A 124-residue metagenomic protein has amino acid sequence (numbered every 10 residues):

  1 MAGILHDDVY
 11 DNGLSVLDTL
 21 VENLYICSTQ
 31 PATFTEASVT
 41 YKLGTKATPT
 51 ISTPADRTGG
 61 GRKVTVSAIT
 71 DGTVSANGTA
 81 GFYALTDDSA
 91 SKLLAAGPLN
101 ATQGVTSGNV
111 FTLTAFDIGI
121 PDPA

Functional and structural regions predicted by a protein language model:
M1-Y83, D87-A124: Small cysteine-rich, disulfide-bonded extracellular modules of the LU/uPAR three-finger superfamily and closely related
